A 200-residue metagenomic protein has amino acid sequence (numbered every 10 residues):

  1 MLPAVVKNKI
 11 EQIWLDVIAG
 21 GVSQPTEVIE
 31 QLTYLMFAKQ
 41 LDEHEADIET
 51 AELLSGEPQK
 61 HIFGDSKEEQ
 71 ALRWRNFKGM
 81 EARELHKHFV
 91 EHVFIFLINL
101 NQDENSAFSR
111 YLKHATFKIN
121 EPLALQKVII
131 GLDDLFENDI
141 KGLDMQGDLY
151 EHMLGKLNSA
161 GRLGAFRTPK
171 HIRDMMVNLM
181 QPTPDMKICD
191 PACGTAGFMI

Functional and structural regions predicted by a protein language model:
M1-P184: Non-catalytic, mostly N-terminal accessory regions of nucleic-acid modification and defense proteins
D185-A192: Conserved class I S-adenosyl-L-methionine
T195-I200: Conserved SAM-binding loop of SAM-dependent methyltransferases across substrates and taxa, primarily the Class I
